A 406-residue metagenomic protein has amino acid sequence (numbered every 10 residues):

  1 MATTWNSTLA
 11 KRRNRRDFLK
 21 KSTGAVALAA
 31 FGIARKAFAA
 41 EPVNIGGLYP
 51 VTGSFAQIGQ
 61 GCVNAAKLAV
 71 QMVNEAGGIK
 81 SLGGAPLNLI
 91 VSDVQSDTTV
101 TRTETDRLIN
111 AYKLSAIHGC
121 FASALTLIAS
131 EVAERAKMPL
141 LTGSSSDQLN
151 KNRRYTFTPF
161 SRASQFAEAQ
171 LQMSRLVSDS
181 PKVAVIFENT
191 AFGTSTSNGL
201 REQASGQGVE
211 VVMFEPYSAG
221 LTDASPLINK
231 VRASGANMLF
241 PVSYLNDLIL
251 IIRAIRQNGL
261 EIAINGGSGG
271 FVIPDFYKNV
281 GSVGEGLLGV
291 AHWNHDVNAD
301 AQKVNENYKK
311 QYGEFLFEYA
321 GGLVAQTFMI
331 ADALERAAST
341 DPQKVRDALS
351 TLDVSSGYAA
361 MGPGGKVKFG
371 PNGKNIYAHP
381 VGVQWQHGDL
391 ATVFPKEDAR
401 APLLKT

Functional and structural regions predicted by a protein language model:
A2-N6, R13-S22, F31, F38-T406: Extracytosolic ligand-binding ectodomains
